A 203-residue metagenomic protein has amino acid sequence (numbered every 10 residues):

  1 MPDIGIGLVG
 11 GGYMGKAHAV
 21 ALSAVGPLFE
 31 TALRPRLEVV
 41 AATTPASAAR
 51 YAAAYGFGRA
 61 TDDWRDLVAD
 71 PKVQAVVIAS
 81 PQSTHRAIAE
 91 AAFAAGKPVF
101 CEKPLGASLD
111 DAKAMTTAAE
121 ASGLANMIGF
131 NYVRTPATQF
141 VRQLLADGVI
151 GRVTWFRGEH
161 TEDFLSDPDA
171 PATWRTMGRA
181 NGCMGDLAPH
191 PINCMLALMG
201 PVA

Functional and structural regions predicted by a protein language model:
M1-Y55: N-terminal Rossmann-like dinucleotide-binding module
G15, H85, P191: Catalytic nucleophile loop
P35-L37, V73, V153, V202: Core-facing hydrophobic residues within beta-strands of well-ordered domains
G58-D63: Conserved SAM-binding strand-loop segment of SAM-dependent methyltransferases
A75, P81-V133, G148: Beta-strand-loop-alpha-helix segment that lines the small-molecule cofactor/substrate pocket of alpha/beta enzymes
Y132-A203: Predominantly a Rossmann-like dinucleotide-binding segment in NAD(P)-dependent oxidoreductases
